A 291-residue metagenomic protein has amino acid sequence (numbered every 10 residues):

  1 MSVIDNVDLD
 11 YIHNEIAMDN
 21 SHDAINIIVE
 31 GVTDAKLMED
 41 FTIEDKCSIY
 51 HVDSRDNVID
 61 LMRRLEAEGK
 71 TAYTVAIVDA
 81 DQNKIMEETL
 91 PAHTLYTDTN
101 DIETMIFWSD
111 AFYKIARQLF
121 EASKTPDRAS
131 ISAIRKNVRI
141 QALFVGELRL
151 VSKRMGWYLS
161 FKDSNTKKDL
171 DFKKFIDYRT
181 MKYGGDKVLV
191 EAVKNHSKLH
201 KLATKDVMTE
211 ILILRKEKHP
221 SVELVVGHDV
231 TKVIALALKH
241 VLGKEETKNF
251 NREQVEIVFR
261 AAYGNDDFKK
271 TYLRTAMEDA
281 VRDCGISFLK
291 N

Functional and structural regions predicted by a protein language model:
M1-N291: Acidic, divalent-metal-binding catalytic cores of TOPRIM and closely related two-metal-ion phosphodiester/pyrophosphate
